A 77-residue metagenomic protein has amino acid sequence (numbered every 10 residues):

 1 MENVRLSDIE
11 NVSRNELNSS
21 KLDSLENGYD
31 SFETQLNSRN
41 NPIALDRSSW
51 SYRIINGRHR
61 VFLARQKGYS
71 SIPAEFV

Functional and structural regions predicted by a protein language model:
M1-I55, R65: Short alpha-helix boundary/capping and kink motifs at helix termini
R58-S71: Short active-site loop/helix that positions an aromatic residue
P73-F76: A short hydrophobic beta-strand segment most commonly corresponding to one strand of the jelly-roll/cupin
